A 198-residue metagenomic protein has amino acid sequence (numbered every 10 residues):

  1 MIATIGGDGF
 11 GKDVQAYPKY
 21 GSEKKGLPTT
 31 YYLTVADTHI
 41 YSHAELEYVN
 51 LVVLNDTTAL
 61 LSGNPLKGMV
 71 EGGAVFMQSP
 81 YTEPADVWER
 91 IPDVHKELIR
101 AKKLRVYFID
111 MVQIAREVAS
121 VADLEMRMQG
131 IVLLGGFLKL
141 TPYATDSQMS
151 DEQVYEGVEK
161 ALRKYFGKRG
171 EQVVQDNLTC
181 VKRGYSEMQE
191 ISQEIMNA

Functional and structural regions predicted by a protein language model:
M1-A198: Active-site cofactor/cluster-binding pocket
